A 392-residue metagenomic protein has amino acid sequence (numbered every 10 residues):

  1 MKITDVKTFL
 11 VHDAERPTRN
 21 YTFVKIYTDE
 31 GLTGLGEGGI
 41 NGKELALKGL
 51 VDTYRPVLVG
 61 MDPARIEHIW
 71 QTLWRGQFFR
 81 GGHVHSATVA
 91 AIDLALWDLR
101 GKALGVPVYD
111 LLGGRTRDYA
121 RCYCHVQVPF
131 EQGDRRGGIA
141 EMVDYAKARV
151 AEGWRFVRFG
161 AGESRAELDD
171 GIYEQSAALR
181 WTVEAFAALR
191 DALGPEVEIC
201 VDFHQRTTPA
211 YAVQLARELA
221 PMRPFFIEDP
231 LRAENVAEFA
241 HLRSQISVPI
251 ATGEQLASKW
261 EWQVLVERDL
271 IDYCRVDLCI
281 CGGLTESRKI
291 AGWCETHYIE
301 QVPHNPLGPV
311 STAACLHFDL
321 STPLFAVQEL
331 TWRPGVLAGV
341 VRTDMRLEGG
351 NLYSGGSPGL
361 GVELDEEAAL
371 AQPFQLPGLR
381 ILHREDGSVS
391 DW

Functional and structural regions predicted by a protein language model:
M1-L35, G39-I40, P334-G339, L379 (+1 more regions): Structured beta-strand/loop patches that form or line metal/cofactor-binding pockets in enzymes
I3, G31, Y54, I92 (+8 more regions): Conserved, mostly hydrophobic/aromatic
V6, E30, L35, R65 (+4 more regions): Ligand-binding pocket scaffold of soluble enzyme catalytic domains
I26, D52-Y54, H68, R217 (+3 more regions): Shared catalytic-loop signature of beta/alpha-barrel
Y27-L104: Metal- or metallocofactor-binding catalytic centers and their adjacent structured scaffolds across diverse enzyme
D93-G133, E152-R155: Glycine-rich, aromatic-flanked loop segments that form ligand/cofactor-binding clefts across common enzyme folds
Y119, H125-A240, Q245: Metal-dependent enolase-superfamily TIM-barrel catalytic cores that perform enediolate-based chemistry
L360-W392: Extended hydrophobic packing segments that form well-structured cores
